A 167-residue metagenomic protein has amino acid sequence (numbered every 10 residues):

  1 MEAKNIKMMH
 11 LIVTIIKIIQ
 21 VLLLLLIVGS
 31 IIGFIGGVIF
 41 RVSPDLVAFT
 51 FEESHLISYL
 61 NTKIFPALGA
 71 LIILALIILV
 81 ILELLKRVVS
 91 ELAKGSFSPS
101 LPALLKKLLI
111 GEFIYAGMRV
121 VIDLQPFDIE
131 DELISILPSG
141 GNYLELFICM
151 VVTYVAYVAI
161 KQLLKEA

Functional and structural regions predicted by a protein language model:
M1-G37: Cytosolic juxtamembrane helix and N-cap/initiation of the first transmembrane helix
N5-M9, E83-K107: Cytoplasmic juxtamembrane regions at transmembrane-helix boundaries
L24-I31, I72-I81, L109-I122, I148-V155: Hydrophobic alpha-helical transmembrane segments of multi-pass integral membrane proteins
F40, L76-V89: Membrane-water interface of transmembrane alpha-helices
F40-T62: Perimembrane loop-to-helix junctions flanking transmembrane segments
H55-L82: Membrane-helix boundary elements
G95-F127: Hydrophobic alpha-helical transmembrane segments of integral membrane proteins
Y115-A167: Alpha-helical transmembrane segments of multi-pass integral membrane proteins, characterized by long hydrophobic
